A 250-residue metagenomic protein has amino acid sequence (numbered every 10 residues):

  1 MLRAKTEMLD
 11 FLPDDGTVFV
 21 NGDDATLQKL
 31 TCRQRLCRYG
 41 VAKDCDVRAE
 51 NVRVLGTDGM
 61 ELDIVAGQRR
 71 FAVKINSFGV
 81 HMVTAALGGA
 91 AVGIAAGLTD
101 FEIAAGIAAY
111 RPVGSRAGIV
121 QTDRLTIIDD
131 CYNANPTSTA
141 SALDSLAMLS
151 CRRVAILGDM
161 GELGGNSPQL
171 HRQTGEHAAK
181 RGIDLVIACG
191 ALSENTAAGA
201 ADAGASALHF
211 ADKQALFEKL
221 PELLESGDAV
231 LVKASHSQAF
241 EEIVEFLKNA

Functional and structural regions predicted by a protein language model:
M1-T126, C151, E176-A179, I183-L185 (+1 more regions): Acidic, Mg2+-coordinating active-site environments of NTP-dependent enzymes
V18-F19, V186-I187, A229-K233: Short glycine-rich phosphate-binding loop at a beta-alpha junction
G88, E225-A234: Short SAM/SAH-binding signature in class I
V113-S115, C131, N135-A205, S235: Active-site beta-alpha connecting loops in nucleotide-dependent enzymes
G114-A117, S237-I243: ATP-dependent carboxylate/acyl-activation modules
I127, A155-I156, V230: Residue-level marker for buried hydrophobic side chains located in beta-strands that build the well-ordered beta-sheet
A207-L216: Short acidic-hydrophobic, aromatic-tinged amphipathic segments that line or gate anion-handling sites
F217-L223: Short amphipathic alpha-helix with an adjacent loop that forms part of the alpha/beta core around
